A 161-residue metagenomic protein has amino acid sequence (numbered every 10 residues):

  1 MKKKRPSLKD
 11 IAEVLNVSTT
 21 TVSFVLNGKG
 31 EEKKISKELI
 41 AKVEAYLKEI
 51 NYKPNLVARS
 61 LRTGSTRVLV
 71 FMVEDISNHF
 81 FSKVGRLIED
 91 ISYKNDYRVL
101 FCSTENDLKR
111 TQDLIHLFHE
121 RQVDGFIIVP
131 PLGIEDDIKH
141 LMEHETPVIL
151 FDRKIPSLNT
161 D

Functional and structural regions predicted by a protein language model:
M1-G64: N-terminal helix-turn-helix DNA-binding module of bacterial transcription factors
K2-K3, S7, G64-D161: Alpha-helical recognition/docking segments in bacterial nutrient-uptake and carbohydrate-utilization systems
